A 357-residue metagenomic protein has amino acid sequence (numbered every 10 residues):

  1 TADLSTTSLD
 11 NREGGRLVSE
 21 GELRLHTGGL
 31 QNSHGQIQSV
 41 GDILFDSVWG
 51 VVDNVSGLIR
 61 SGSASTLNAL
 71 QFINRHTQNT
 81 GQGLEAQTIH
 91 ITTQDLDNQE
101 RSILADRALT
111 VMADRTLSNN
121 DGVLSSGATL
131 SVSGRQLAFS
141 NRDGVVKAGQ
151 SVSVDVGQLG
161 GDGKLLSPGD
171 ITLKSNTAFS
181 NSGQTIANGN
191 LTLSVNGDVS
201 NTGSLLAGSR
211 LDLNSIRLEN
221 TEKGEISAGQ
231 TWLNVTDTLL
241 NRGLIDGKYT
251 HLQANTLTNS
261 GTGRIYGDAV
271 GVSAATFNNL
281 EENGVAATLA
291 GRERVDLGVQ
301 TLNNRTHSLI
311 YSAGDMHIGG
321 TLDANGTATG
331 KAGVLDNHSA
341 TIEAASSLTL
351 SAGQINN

Functional and structural regions predicted by a protein language model:
T1-N357: A composition-driven surface/loop motif
